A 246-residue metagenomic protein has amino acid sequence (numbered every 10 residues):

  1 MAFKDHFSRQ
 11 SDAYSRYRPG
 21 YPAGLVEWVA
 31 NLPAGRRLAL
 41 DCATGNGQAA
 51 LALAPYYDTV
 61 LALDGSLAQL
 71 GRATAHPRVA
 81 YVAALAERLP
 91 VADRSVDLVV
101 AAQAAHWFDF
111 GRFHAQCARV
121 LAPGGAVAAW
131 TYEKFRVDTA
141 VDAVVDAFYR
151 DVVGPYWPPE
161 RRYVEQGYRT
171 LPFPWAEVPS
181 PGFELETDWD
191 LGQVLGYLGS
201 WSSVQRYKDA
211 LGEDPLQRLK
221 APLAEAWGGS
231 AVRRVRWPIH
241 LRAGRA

Functional and structural regions predicted by a protein language model:
M1-A34: Conserved class I S-adenosyl-L-methionine
L32-L38, A92: Short helix-loop-beta connector
L40, N46-R88: Class I SAM-dependent methyltransferase SAM/SAH-binding core
E87-L98: A short acidic, Gly/Pro-enriched loop at the edge of an enzyme's catalytic core that lines a small-molecule cofactor
A101-A102, F110: A short beta-strand submotif of the Rossmann-like class I SAM-dependent methyltransferase core that lines
F108-C117: A short, conserved alpha-helix within the catalytic core of class I
A118, A122-D188: Conserved catalytic/acceptor-binding region of the Class I
Q166-A246: Conserved Class I S-adenosyl-L-methionine
